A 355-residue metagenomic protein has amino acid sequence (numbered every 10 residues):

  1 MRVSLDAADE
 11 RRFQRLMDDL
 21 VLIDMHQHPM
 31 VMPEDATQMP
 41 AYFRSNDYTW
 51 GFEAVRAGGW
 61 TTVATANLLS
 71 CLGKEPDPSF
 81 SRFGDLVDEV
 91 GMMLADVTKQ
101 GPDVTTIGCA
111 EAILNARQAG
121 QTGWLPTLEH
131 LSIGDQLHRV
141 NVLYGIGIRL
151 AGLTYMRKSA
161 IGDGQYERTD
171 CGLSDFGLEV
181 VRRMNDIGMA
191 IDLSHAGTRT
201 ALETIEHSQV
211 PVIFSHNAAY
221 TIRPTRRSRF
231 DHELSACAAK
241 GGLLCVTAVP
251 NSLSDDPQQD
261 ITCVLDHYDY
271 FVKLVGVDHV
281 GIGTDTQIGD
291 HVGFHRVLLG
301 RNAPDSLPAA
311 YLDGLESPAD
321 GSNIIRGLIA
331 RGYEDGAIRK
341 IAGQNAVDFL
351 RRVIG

Functional and structural regions predicted by a protein language model:
M1-D170, P224-G355: N-terminal hydrophobic targeting/anchoring segments and the immediately downstream early-domain regions of hydrolases
Q27-P29, H195-T198, A219, I288: Short, glycine/acidic-enriched loop or turn micro-motifs at the edges of active sites
D170-N217: Loop-centered beta-sheet repeat module
A196, N217-A219, T247-N251: Histidine- and/or cysteine-centered catalytic micro-motif in compact active-site loops
T200-K240: Aromatic-anchored, glycine/proline-accented short structural segments that stabilize local strand-turns or short
